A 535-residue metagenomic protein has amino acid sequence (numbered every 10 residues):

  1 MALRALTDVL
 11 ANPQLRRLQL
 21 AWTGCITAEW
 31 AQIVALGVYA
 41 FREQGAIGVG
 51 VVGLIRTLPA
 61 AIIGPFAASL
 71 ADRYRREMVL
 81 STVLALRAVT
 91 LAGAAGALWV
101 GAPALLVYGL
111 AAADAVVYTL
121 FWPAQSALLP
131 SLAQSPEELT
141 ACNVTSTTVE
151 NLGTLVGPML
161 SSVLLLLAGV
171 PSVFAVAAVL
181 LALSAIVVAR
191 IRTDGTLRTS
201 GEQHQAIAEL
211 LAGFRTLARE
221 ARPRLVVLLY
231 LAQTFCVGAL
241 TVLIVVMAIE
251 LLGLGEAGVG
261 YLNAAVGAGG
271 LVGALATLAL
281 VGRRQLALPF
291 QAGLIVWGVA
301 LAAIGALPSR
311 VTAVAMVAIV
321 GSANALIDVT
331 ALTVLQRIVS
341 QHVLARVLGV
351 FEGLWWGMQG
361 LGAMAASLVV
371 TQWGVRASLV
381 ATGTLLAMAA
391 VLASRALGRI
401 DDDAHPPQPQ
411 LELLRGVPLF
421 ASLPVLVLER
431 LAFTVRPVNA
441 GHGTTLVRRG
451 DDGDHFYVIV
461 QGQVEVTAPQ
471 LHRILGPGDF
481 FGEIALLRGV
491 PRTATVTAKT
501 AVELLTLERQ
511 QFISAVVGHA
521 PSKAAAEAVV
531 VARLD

Functional and structural regions predicted by a protein language model:
M1-D401: Alpha-helical transmembrane-bundle signature of multi-pass membrane transport and export proteins
L10, L167-A168, F174, R284 (+5 more regions): A generic fold-level signal
L132, A182, R190, L431 (+3 more regions): Residues that scaffold the ATP/ADP-binding catalytic core of kinase and kinase-like folds
L139, L344, L428, F512-V516: A generic structural signal for short hydrophobic patches within well-formed alpha-helices
A389-F420, A532-D535: Membrane-interfacial segments at transmembrane helix termini in multi-pass membrane proteins
L411-R488, R492-A494, V531: Regulatory nucleotide-sensing modules
L471-A528: Cyclic-nucleotide recognition modules
